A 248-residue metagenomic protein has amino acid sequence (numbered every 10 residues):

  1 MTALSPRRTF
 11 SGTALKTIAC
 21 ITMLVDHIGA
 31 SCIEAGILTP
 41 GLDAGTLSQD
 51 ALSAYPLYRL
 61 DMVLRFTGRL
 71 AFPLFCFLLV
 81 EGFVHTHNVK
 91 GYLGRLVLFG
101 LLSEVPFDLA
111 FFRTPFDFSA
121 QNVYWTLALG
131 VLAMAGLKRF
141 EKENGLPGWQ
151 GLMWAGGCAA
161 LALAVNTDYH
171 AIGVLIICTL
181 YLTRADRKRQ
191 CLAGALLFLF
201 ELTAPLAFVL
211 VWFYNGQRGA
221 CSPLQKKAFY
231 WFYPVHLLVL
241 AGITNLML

Functional and structural regions predicted by a protein language model:
M1-L248: Alpha-helical transmembrane segments and their immediate juxtamembrane cytosolic regions
